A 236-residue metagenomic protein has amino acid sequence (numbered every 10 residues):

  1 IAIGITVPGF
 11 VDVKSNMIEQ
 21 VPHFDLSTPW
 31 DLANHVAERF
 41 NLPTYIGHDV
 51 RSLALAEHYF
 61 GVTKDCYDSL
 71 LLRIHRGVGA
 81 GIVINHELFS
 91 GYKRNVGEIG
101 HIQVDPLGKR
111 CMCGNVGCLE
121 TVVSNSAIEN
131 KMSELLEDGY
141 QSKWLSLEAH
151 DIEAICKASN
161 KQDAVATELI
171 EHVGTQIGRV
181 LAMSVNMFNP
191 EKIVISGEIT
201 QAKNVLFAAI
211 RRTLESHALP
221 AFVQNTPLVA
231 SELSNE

Functional and structural regions predicted by a protein language model:
I1, S15, E38-L42, P106-L107 (+1 more regions): ATP-binding/phosphotransfer module of carbohydrate and carboxylate kinases, centering on a glycine-rich
I1-D68, V205-S216: Glycine-rich phosphate-binding loop and adjoining helix at the ATP-binding site of ATP-dependent phosphoryl-transfer
V7, H48, I74-R76, N125-S126 (+1 more regions): Short secondary-structure boundary segments
H23, D49-R51, K93, L107 (+1 more regions): Residues that form or immediately flank small-molecule/cofactor binding pockets and catalytic motifs
G61-K64, R94, V185, A221: Structural motif
K64-V123: Glycine-rich phosphate-binding loop of actin/hexokinase-like ATP-binding domains
